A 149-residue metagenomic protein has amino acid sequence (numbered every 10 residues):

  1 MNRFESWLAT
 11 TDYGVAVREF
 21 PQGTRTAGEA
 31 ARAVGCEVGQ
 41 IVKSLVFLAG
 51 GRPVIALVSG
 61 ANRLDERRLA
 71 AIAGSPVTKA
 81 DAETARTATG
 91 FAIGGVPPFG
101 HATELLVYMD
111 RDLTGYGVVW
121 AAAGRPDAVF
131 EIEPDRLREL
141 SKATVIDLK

Functional and structural regions predicted by a protein language model:
M1-K149: Extended, low-hydrophobicity, polar/charged segments
